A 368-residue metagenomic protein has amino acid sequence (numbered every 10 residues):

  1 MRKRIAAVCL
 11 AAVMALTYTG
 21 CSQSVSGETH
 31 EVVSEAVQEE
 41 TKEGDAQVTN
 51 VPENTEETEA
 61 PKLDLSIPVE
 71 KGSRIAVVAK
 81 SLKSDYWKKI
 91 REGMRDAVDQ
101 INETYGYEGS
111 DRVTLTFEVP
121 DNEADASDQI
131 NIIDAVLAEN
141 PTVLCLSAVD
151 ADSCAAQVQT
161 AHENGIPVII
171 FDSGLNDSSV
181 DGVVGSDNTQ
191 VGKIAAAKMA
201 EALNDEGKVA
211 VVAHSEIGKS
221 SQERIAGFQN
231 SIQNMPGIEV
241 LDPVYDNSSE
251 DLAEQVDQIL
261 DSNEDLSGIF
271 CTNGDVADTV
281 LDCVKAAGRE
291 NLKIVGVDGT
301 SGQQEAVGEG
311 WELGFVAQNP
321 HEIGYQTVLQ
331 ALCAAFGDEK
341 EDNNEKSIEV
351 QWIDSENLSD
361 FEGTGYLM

Functional and structural regions predicted by a protein language model:
Y18-H30: Bacterial lipoprotein signal-peptidase II cleavage site
E35, E39, E43-K71, S220 (+2 more regions): Hinge/cleft segment of the Venus flytrap/periplasmic-binding protein
E53-E70, Q129, V184-V209, E223 (+3 more regions): Hydrophobic alpha-helical segments within soluble ligand-binding/sensing domains
E59-E70, R74-I101, E108, T116-I130 (+5 more regions): Extracytoplasmic "Venus flytrap"
I75, R91-M94, K193-I238, D242-P243 (+2 more regions): An alpha-beta-alpha
I101-N122, K208-V211, Q229-S248: Short beta-strand elements in bilobed, periplasmic/extracellular small-molecule ligand-binding domains
D134-A138, T142-E163, F228, Y245-A306: Hydrophobic alpha-helical
V143, A151-Q190, K208, T300-L313 (+1 more regions): Flexible loop/hinge segments that line or gate small-molecule binding clefts
